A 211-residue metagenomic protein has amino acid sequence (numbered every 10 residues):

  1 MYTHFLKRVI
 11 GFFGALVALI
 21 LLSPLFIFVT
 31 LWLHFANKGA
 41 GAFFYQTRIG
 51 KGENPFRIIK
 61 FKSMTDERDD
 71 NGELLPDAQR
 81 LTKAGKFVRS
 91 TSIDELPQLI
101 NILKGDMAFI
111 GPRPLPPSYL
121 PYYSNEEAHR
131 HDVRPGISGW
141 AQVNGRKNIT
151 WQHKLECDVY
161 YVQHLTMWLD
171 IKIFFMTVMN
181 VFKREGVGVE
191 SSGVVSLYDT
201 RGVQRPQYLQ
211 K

Functional and structural regions predicted by a protein language model:
M1-D66, I173-K211: A hydrophobic, helix-centered structural microdomain
F5-V9, L21, R80, S92-Q98 (+1 more regions): An acidic site on a long C-lobe helix of protein kinase domains
A15, F44, T82-K86, S118 (+1 more regions): Positions in alpha-helical segments
V29, F43-F44, E73, I110-P112 (+3 more regions): Short, hydrophobic secondary-structure boundary micro-motifs
F35, S90, I102, R146 (+1 more regions): Conserved catalytic core of Hanks-type protein kinase domains
G41-R80, S138-E156: Short, glycine-rich, amphipathic interfacial segments at transmembrane boundaries or analogous
D77-R134, F174: A short, structured surface patch at a secondary-structure boundary
R130, R134-P135, W140-V189: Cytosol-/stroma-facing membrane-proximal "stalk/adaptor" domains immediately downstream of transmembrane anchors
